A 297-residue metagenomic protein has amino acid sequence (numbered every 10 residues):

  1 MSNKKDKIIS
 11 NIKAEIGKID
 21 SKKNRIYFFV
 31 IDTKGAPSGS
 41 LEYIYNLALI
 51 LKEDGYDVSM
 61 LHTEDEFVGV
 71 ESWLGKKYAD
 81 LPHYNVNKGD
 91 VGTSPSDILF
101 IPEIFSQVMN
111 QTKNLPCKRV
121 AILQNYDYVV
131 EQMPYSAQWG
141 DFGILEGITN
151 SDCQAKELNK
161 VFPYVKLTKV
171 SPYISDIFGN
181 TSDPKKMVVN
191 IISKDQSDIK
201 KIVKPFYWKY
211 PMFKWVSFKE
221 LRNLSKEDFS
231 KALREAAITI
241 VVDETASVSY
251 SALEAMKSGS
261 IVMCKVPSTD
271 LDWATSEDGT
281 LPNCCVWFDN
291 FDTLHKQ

Functional and structural regions predicted by a protein language model:
N11-I16, S59, F67-I144: Extended catalytic core of nucleotide-activated donor transferases of GT-like folds
I31-Y43: A short, glycine/small-residue-rich beta-strand->loop->alpha-helix junction that serves as a flexible
Y43, Q154-F229: Conserved catalytic-core segment of nucleotide-activated headgroup transferases in glycan assembly
V108-N110, V130-P134, I144-V165, D198-I202: A short, active-site helix/loop in glycosyltransferases that binds the activated sugar's phosphate group
S230, A252-K257, L271-D272: Short alpha-helical segment that forms part of, or immediately flanks, the ligand-binding pocket in carbohydrate-active
R234-S247: Acidic donor-binding loop of glycosyltransferase active sites
I261-P267: Short hydrophobic beta-strand element within catalytic cores of glycosyltransferases and related nucleotide-activated
D272-Q297: Change "using UDP/GDP/dTDP sugars" to "using nucleotide sugars
